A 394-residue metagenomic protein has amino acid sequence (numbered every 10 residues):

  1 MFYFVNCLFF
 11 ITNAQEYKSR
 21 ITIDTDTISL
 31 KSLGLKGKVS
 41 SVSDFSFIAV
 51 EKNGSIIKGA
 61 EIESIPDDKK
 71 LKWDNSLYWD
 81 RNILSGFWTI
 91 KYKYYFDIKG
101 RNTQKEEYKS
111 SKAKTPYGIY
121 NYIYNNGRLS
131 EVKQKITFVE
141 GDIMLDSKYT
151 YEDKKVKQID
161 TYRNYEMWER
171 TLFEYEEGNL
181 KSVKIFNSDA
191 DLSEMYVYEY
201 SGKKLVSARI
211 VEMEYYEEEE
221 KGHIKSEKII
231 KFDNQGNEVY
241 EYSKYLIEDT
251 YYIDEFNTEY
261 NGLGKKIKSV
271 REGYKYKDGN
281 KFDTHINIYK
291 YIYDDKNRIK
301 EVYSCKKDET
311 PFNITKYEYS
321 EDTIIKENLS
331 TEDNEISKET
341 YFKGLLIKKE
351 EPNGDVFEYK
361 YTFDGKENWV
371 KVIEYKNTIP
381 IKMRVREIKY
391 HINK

Functional and structural regions predicted by a protein language model:
M1-S19: Bacterial Sec-dependent N-terminal signal peptides
Q15-K394: Buried hydrophobic residues that stabilize the cores of well-folded domains
